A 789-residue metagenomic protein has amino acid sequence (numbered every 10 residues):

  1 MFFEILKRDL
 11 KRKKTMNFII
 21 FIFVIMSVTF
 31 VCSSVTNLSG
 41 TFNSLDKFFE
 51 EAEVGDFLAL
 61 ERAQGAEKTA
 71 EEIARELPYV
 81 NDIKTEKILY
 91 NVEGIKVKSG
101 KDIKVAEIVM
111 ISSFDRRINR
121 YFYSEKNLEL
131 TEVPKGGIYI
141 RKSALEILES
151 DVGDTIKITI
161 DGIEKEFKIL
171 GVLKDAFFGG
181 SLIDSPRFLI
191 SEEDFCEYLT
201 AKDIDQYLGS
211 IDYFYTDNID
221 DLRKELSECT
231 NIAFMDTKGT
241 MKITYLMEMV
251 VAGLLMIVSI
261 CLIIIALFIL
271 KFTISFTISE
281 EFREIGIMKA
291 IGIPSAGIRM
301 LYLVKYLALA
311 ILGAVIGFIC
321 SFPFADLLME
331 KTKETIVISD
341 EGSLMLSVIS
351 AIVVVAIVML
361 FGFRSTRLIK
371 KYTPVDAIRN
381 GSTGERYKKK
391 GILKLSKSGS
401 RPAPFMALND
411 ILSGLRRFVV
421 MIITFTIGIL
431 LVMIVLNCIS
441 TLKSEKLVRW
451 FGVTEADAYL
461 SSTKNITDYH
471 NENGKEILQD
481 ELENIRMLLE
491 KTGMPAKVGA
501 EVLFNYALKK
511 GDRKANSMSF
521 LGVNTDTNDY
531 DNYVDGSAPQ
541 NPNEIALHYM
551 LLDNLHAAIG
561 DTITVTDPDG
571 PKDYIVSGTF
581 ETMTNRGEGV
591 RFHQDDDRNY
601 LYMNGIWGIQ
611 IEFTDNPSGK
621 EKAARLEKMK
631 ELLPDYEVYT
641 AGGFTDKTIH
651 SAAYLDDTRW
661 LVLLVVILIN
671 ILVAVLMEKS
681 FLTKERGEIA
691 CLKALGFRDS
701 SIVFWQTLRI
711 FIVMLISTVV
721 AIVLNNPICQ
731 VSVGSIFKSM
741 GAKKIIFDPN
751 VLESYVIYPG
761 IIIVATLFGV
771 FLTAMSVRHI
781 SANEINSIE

Functional and structural regions predicted by a protein language model:
M1-C32, L303, K388-I429, F681 (+4 more regions): N-terminal Sec/SRP start-transfer signal
I5, K13-T15, F268-L307, L672-M714: Interfacial "coupling" helices/loops that link adjacent transmembrane helices in transporter permeases
K11-R12, M16-I20, M26-V54, S275 (+6 more regions): Alpha-helical transmembrane segments
S39-K242, S440, S444-R659: Basic-flanked hydrophobic alpha-helices used for secretion and membrane insertion
Y245-I263, M345-L346, H650-I667: N-terminal membrane-entry
K271-T277, E281-R283, L307-I338, L344-K371 (+4 more regions): Small-residue-rich transmembrane alpha-helices
Y372-K389, M775-E789: Short cytosolic juxtamembrane segments of multi-pass membrane proteins
P634-G734, K738, A742-F747, G769-L772 (+1 more regions): C-terminal transmembrane helical bundles of large multi-pass transporters and their helix-start/helix-kink determinants
